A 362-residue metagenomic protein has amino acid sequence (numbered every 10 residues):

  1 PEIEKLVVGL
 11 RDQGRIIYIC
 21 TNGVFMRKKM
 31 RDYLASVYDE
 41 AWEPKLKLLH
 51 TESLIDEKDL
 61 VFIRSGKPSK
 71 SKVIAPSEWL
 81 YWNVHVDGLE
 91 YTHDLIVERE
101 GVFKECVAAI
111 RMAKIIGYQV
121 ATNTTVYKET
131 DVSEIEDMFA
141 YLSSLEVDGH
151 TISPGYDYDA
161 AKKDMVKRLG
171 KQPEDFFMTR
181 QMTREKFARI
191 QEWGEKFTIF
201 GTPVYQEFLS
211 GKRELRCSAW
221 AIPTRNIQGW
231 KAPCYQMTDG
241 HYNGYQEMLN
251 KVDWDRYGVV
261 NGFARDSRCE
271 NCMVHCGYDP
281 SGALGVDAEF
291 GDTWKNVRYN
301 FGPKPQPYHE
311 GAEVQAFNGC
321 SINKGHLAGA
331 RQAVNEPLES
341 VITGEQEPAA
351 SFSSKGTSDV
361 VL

Functional and structural regions predicted by a protein language model:
P1, N22, S153-Y156, G277-Y278: Short, solvent-exposed turn/loop segments enriched in Gly/Ser/Thr/Pro and often Arg
E2-I3, K29-M30, E134-M138: Residues at alpha-helix caps and immediate loop-helix transition turns in enzyme cores, especially N- and C-cap
E2-L10: N-terminal active-site wall of soluble small-molecule enzyme domains
G9, Q13-I16, E43-L46, H50-E52 (+7 more regions): Radical SAM enzyme [4Fe-4S]-AdoMet core and its adjacent flexible, acidic and glycine-rich loops/tails across
N22-D56: Internal, charge-rich low-complexity segments
A35, D39, I63-R64, K72-I74 (+1 more regions): Ligand-binding grooves and catalytic loops that recognize ribose/phosphate and carbohydrate rings, and esterified lipid
K231-L362: Flexible mid-to-C-terminal extensions adjoining Fe-S/redox cofactors in radical SAM and related proteins
